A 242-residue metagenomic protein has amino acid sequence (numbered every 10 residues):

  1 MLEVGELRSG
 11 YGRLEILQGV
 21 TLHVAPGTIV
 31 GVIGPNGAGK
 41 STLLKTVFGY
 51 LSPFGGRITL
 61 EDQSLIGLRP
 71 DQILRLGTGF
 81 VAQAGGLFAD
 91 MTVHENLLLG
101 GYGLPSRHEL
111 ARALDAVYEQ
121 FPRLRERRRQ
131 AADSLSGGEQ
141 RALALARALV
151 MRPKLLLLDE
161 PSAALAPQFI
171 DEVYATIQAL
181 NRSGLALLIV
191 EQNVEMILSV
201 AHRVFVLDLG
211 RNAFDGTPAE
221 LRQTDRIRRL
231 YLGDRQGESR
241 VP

Functional and structural regions predicted by a protein language model:
G12, V93-R112, Q120-P122, D234-R235: ABC-type ATPase nucleotide-binding domains, specifically the catalytic core motifs of the NBD
I33-P35: The feature captures the beta-strand-to-loop junction immediately N-terminal to the Walker
F48: Helix-to-loop junction immediately C-terminal to a conserved catalytic motif
G56-L65, L76, E109-L114: Conserved ABC transporter NBD signature motif
A131-L135: Conserved ABC ATPase signature
A148-L149: ABC ATPase C-loop
